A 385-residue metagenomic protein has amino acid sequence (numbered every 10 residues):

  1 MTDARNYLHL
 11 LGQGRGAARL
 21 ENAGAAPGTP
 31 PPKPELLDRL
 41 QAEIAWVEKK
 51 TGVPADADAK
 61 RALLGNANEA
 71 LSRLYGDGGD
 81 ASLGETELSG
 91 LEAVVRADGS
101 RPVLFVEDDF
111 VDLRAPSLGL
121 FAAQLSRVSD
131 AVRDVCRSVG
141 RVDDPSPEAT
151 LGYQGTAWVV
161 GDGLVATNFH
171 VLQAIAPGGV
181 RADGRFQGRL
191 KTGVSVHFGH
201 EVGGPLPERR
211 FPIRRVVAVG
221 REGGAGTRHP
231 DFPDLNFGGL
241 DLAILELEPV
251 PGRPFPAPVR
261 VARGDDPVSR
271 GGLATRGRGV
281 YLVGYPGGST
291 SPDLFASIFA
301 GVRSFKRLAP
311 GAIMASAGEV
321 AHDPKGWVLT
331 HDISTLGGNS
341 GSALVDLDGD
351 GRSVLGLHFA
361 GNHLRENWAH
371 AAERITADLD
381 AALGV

Functional and structural regions predicted by a protein language model:
M1-G155, L308, A312-S316: Protease-domain processing segments flanking chymotrypsin-fold serine proteases, especially trypsin-like
T2-A42, W46, A315-L329, L336 (+2 more regions): C-terminal subregion of chymotrypsin/trypsin-like serine protease catalytic domains
A42-A45, R73, D130, A296-R303 (+2 more regions): Polar/charged alpha-helical tracts
V106, D112, G119-L125, P212 (+6 more regions): Short, solvent-exposed coil/turn linker segments
D130-P147, L151-Q154, W158-D162, A166-G337 (+1 more regions): Serine endopeptidase catalytic core focused on the charge-relay Asp
